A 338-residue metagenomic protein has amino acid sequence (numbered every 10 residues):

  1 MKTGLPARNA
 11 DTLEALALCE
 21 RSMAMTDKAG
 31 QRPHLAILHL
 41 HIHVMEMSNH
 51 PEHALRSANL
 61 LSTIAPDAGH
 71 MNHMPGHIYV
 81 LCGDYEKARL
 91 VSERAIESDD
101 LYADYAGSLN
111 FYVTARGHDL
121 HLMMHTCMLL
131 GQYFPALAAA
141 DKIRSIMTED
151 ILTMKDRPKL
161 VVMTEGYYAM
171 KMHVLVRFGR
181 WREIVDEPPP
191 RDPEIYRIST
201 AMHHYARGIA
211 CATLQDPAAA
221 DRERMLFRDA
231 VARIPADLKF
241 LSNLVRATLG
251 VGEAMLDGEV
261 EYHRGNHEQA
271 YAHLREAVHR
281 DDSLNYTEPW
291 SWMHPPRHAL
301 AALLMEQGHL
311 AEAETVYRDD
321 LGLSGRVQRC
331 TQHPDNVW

Functional and structural regions predicted by a protein language model:
D11, A29-A36, D67-H70, S108-F111 (+8 more regions): Structural signature of alpha-solenoid helical repeat junctions
T12, H50-P51, Y85, Y133 (+4 more regions): TPR-repeat structural position
M23-G30, N59-D67, Y105-N110, R144-V161 (+4 more regions): Solenoid-like repeat scaffolds
L40, M74, L81, L122 (+7 more regions): "A position-specific structural signal for the A-helix of alpha-solenoid helical repeats
V44-M45, Y79, C127, L175 (+4 more regions): Residue at a conserved register position within TPR or TPR-like alpha-solenoid repeats
